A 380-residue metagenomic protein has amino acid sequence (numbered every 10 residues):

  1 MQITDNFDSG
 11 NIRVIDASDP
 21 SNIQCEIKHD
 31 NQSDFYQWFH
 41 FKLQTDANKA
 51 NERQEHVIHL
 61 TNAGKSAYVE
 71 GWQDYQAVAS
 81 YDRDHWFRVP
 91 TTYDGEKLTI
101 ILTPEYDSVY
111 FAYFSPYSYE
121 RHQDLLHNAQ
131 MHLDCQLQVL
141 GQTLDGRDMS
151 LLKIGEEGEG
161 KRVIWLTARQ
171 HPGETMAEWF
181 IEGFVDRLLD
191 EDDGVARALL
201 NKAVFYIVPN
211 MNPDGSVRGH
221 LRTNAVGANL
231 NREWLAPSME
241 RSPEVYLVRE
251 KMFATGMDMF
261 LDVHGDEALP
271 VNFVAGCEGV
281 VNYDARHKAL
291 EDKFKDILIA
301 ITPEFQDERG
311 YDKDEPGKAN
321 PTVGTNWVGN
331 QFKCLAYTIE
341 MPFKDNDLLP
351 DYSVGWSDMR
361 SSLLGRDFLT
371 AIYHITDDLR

Functional and structural regions predicted by a protein language model:
M1-E105, V109: Extreme N-terminal flexible tails
F35, Y68-V69, A112, Y119-H122 (+3 more regions): Short helix/loop capping segments that flank catalytic or ligand/cofactor-binding pockets
F39-L43, L126, L137, F294-I301 (+2 more regions): Short, Φ-rich (hydrophobic/aromatic) sequence segments
N62, S115, A168: A short beta-strand motif that forms part of the nucleic acid-binding face of small beta-barrel RNA-binding folds
K65-A67, E96-L98, Y119-E120, G158-G160 (+1 more regions): A short local loop/turn or secondary-structure capping micro-motif enriched for an aromatic residue
Y93-T143: Extended acidic/polar, glycine-enriched regions that form or flank non-catalytic beta-rich accessory modules
D134-I154, E159-P321, T325-G329, A336-M341 (+2 more regions): Active-site/substrate-binding loop(s) of hydrolase catalytic cores
L348-R380: His/Asp/Glu-rich mid-to-C-terminal helical/loop segments that flank catalytic regions of hydrolases
